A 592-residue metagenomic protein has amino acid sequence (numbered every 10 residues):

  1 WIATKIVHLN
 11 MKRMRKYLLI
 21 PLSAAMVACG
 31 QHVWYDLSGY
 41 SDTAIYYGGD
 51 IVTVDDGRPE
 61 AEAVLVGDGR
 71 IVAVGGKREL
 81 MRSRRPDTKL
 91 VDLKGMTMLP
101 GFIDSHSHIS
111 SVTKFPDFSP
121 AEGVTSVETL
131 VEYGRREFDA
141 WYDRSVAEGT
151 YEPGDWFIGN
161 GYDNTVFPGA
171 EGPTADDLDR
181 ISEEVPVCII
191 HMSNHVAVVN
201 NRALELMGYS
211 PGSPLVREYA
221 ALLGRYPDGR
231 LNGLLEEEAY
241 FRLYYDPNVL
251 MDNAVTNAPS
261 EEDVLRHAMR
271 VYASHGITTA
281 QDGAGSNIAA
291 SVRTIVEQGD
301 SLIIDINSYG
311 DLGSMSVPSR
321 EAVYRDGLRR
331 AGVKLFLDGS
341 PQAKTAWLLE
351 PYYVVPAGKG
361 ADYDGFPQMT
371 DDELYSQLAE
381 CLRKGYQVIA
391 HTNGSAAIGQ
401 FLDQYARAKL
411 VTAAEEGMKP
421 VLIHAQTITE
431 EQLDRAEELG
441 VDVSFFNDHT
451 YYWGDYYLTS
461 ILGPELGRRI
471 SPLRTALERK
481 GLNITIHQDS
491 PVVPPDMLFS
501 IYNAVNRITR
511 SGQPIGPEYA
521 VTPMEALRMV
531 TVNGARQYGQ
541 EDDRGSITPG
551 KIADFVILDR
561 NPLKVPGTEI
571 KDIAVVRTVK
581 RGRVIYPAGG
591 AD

Functional and structural regions predicted by a protein language model:
R15-P21: Sec-dependent signal peptide recognition, specifically the positively charged N-region followed immediately by
V27-A28: C-terminal motif of bacterial Sec signal peptides marking the signal peptidase cleavage site
H32-G48, V52, D56-S316, L335 (+6 more regions): Divalent metal-binding segments
H108, G327-T345, V441-Y451: Non-cysteine beta-strand/loop elements that form the S-adenosyl-L-methionine
D252, A379-V388, A396-P420, H424-A425 (+4 more regions): His/Asp/Glu-enriched, well-ordered alpha-helical/loop segment that forms or immediately abuts the divalent-metal
V296-G299, E321-L328, A436-E438: Acidic (Asp/Glu)-rich catalytic clusters
